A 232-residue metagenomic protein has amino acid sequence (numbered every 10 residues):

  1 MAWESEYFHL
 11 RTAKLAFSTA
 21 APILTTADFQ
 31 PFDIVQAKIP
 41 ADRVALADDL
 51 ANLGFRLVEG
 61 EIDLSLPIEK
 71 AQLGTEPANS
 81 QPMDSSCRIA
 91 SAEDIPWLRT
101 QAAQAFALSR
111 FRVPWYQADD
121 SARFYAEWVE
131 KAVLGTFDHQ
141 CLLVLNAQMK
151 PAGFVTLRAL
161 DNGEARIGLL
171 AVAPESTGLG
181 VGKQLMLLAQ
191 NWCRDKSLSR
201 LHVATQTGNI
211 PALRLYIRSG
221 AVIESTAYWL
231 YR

Functional and structural regions predicted by a protein language model:
M1-L10, L15-S18, F106-L108, D120-E164 (+2 more regions): Acetyl-CoA-dependent GNAT
A16-E93, A227-R232: Acyl-donor-binding surface of acyltransferase catalytic domains
A20-D28, L169-P174, G178-N191, D195 (+1 more regions): Conserved acetyl-CoA-binding loop-helix of GNAT-fold acetyltransferases
Q30-A41, C193-T205: Conserved GNAT acetyl-CoA-binding A-motif
D42-L57, L179, K183, D195 (+1 more regions): Conserved active-site alpha-helix within GNAT-family acetyltransferase domains
L64, W128, L142-L145, T177 (+3 more regions): Catalytic cores of nucleotide-enabled group-transfer and carboxylate-activating enzymes in metabolic and assembly-line
S86-S109: A short beta-loop-alpha structural element at the N-terminal edge of CoA-dependent acyl/N-acetyltransferase catalytic
A90, L170-V172, T205: Hydrophobic adenine-recognition pocket in adenosine-nucleotide-binding enzymes
